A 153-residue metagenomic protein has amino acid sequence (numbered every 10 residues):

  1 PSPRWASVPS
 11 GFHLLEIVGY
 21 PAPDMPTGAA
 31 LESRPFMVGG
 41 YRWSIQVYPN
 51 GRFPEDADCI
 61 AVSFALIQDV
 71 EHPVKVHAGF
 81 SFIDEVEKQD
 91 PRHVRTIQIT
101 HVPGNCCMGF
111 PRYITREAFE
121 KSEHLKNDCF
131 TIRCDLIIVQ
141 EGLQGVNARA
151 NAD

Functional and structural regions predicted by a protein language model:
P1-D153: Protein/peptide-recognition domains central to ubiquitin and immune signaling
